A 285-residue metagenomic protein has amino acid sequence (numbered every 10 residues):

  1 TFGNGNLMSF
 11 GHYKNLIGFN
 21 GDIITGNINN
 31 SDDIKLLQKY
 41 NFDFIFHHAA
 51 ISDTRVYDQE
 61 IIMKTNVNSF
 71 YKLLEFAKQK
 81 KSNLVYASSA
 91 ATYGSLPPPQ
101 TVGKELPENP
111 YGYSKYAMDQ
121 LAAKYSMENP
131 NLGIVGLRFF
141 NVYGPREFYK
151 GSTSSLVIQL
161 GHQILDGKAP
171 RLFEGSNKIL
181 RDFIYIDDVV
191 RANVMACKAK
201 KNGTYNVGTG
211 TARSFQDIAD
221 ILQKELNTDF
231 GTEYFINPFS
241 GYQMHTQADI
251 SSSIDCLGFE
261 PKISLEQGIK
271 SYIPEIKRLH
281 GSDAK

Functional and structural regions predicted by a protein language model:
T1-F140: N-terminal Rossmann-like NAD(P)+-binding domain of SDR-like oxidoreductases, especially those catalyzing
L7-Y13, L96-P99, E147-G151, I218-D220 (+1 more regions): Short aromatic-enriched loop/helix-cap "lid" or pocket-rim segments at secondary-structure transitions that line
K64-V67, G112, K150, S154 (+4 more regions): Short, solvent-exposed loop/helix junctions and linker helices that flank or host conserved functional motifs
N68-K72, Y116, Q120, I158 (+4 more regions): Short, contiguous clusters of charged residues that form electrostatic/catalytic patches at enzyme active sites, used
T92-G94, V142, I179-L180, S214: Short, active-site-adjacent cap segments at secondary-structure transitions
P110, A123-L180, I186-R191, C197 (+1 more regions): NAD(P)-dependent short-chain dehydrogenase/reductase
L165-K285: C-terminal substrate-binding subdomain of Rossmann-fold SDR/epimerase-dehydratase oxidoreductases
